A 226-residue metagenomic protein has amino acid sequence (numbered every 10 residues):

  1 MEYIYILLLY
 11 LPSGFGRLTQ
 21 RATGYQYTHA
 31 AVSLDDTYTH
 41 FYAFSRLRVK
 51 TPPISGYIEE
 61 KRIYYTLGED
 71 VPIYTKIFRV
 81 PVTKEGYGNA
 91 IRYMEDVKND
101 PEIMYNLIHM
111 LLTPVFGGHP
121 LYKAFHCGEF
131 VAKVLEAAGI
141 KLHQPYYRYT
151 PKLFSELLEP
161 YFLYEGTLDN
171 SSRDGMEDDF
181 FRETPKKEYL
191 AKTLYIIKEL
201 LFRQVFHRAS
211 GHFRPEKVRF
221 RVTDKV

Functional and structural regions predicted by a protein language model:
M1-V226: Cysteine-nucleophile amide-bond enzymes
